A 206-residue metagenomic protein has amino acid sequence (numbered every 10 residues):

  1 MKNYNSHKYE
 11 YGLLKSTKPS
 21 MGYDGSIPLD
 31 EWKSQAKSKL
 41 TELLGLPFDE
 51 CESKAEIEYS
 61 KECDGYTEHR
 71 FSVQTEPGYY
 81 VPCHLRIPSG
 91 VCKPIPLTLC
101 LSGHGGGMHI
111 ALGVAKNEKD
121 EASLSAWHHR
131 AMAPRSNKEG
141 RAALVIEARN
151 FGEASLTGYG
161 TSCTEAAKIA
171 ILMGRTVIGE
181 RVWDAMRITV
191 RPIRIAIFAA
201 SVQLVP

Functional and structural regions predicted by a protein language model:
M1-T67: N-terminal targeting or regulatory segments adjacent to alpha/beta-hydrolase or S9 domains
W32-A36, L40, Y79, M132 (+1 more regions): Alpha-helical packing segments of well-folded alpha/beta enzyme cores
G65, G78, L124-H128, D184 (+1 more regions): Short, glycine/acidic-rich beta->alpha junctions
H69-E76: Short beta-strand segments that buttress and anchor functional surface loops
G78-V81, P88-T98, H104-G107: Proline/glycine-enriched tight loop/beta-turn segments at coil->beta junctions that connect or precede beta-strands
R86, I146, L204-P206: Generic beta-strand/beta-sheet core signal
K93, L101-I193: Cap/lid segment of the alpha/beta-hydrolase catalytic domain
P192-P206: Alpha/beta-hydrolase fold nucleophile elbow
